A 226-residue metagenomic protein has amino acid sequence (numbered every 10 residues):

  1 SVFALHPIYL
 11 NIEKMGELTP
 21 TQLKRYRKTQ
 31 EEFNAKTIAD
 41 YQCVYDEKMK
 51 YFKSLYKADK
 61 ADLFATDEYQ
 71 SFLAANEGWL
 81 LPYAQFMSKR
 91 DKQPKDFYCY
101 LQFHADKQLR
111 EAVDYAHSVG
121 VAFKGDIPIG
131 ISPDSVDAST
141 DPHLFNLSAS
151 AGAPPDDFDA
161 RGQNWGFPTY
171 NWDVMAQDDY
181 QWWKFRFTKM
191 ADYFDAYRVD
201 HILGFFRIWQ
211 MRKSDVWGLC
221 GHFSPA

Functional and structural regions predicted by a protein language model:
S1-P142, M175-A176: Acidic/aromatic-lined carbohydrate-recognition and catalytic surfaces of CAZymes acting on diverse glycans
R25-R27, K53, R90, R110 (+5 more regions): Arginine residue identity/basic-tract feature
Y41-F52, Y180-A196: Short flexible/disordered coil segments
F64, D114, A122-Y193, R207-A226: Substrate-binding/active-site clefts of carbohydrate-active enzymes
K124, R198-D200: Structured core elements
